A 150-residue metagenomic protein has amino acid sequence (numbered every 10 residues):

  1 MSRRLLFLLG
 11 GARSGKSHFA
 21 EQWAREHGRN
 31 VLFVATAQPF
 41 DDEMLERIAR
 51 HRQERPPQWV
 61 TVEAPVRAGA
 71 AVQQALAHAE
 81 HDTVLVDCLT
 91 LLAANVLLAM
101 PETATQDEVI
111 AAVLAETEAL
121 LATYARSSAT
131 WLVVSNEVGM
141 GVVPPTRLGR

Functional and structural regions predicted by a protein language model:
M1-S2, R55, A79-E80, R126-S128: Short loop/turn elements that form and flank the Walker-type P-loop nucleotide-binding site in RecA-like NTPase cores
S2, L6-A75: Conserved P-loop
F7, T83-L85, L132-V134: Structural motif
Q22, E46-R50, L76, L98-E102 (+1 more regions): Short, glycine/charged-enriched secondary-structure capping and boundary segments
R29-L32, D82, T130: Residues at the starts of beta-strands that form the adenosine-phosphate
A37, C88-L89, V134-E137: A short beta-strand-to-loop transition that corresponds to the Sensor-1 phosphate-sensing loop of AAA+ P-loop ATPases
Q58-A112: Helix-adjacent hinge/juxtasegments
A93-R150: Replace "adjacent to P-loop NTPase cores in ATP/GTP-dependent enzymes" with "adjacent to NTP-binding cores
